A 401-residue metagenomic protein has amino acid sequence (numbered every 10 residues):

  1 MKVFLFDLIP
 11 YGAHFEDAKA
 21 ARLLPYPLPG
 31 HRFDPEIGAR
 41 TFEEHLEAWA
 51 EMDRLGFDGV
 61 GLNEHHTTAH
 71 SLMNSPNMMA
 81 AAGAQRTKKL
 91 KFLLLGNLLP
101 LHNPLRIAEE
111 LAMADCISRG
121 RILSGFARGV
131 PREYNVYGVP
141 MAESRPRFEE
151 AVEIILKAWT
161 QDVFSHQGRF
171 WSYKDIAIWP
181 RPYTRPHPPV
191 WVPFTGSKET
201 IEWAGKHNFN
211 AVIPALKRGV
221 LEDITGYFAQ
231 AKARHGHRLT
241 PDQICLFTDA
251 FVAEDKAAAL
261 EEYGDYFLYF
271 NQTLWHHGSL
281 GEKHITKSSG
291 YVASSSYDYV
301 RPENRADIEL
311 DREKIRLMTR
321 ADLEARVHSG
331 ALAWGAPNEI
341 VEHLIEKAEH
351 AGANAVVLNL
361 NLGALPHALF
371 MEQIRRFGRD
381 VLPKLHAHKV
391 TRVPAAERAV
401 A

Functional and structural regions predicted by a protein language model:
M1-R86, P186-P188, A395-A401: N-terminal beta1-alpha1-beta2 module of alpha/beta enzyme domains
V3, M52, G56, E64 (+10 more regions): Conserved, mostly hydrophobic/aromatic
V3-D7, V60-L62, K91-L94, I122-F126 (+4 more regions): Hydrophobic faces of well-ordered beta-strands that scaffold small-molecule active sites in alpha/beta enzyme cores
L5-F33, R145-I178, V220-A353, H386-A401: An alpha-helical appendage that flanks or caps ligand/catalytic pockets
L28-E43, N97-L105, P186-G196, A250-A253 (+1 more regions): Active-site mouth loops of central-metabolism enzymes
D53-R54, A80-K88, L111, D115-I122 (+3 more regions): Acidic (Asp/Glu)-rich catalytic clusters
G59-M79, L98, A215-L216, N359-F370: Glycine-rich, proline-tolerant flexible connector loops at the mouths of alpha/beta enzymes
M73-L94, F377-H386: Alpha-helix-loop-beta-strand connector modules within alpha/beta enzyme cores
